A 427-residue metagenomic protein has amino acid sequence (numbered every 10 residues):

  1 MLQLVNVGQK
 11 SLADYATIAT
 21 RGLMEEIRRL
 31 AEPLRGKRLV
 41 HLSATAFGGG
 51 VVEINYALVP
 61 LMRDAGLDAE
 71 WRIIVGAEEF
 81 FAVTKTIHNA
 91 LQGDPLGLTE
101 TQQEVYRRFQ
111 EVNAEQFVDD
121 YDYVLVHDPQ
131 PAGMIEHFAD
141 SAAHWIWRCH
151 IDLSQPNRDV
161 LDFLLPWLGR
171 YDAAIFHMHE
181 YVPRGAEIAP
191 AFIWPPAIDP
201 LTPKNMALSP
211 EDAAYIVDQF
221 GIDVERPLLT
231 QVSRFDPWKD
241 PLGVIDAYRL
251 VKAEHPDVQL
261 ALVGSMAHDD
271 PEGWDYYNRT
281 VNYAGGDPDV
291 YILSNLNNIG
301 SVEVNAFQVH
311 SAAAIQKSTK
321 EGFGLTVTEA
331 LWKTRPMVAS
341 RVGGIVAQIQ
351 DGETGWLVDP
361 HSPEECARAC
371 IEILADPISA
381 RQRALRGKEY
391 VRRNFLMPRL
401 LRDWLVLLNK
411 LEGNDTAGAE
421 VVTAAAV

Functional and structural regions predicted by a protein language model:
L201, V346-I371, I378-Q382: Change "using UDP/GDP/dTDP sugars" to "using nucleotide sugars
V217-K239, I245, A261: Conserved donor-binding/catalytic core segment of Leloir-type glycosyltransferases
G264-A306: Nucleotide-activated donor-binding/catalytic signature segment of Leloir-type glycosyltransferases, i.e., the conserved
T319: Aromatic "clamp/platform" in nucleotide-sugar-dependent glycosyltransferases that forms part of the donor/acceptor
G324-V327, I345: Short glycine/serine-rich donor-binding loops of glycosyltransferases
V327, P336-A339, I349: Short hydrophobic beta-strand element within catalytic cores of glycosyltransferases and related nucleotide-activated
E365-R368, E372, S379-R393, L400 (+1 more regions): A short, well-ordered alpha-helix in the C-terminal region of glycosyltransferases
M397-V427: C-terminal alpha-helical cap of glycosyltransferases
